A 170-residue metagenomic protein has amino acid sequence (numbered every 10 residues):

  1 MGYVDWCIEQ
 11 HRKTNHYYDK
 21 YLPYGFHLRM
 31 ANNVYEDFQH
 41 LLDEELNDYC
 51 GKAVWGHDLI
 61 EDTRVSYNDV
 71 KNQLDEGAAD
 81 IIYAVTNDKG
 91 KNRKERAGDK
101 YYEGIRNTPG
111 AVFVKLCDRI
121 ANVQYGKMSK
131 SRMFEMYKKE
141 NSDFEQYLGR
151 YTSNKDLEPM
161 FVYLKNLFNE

Functional and structural regions predicted by a protein language model:
M1-E170: Active-site helical microenvironments for divalent-metal-assisted chemistry
